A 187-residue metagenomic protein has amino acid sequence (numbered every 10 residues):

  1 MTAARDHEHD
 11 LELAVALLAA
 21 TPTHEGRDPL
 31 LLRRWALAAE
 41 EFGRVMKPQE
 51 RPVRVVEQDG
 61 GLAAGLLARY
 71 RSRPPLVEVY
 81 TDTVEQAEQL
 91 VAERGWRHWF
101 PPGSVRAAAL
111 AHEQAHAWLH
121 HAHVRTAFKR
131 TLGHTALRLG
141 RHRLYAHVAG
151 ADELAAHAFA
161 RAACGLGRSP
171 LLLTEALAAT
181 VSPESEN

Functional and structural regions predicted by a protein language model:
M1-W99: A metal-dependent hydrolase signature that marks the N-terminal structural subdomain at the beginning of catalytic folds
A20-T23, A87-L90, V124-N187: Metalloprotease/metallohydrolase-associated module, dominated by Zn2+-dependent proteases
A39, G43-M46, Q114-W118, A160: Hydrophobic, Leu/Ile/Phe/Ala-enriched alpha-helical segments that form helix-helix packing faces
Q86, P102, A117: Active-site-proximal or metal-binding-adjacent scaffold patches in catalytic folds
W96-S104, A108-A109: Long, positively charged binding patches that form subdomain-scale interaction surfaces for polyanionic ligands
A108-R125: Active-site recognition of the HExxH zinc-binding catalytic motif
